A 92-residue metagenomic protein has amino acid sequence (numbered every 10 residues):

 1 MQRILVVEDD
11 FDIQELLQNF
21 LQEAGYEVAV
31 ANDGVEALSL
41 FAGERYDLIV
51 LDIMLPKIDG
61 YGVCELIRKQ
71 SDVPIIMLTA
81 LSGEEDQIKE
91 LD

Functional and structural regions predicted by a protein language model:
M1-D92: N-terminal/domain-start alpha-helical segments
